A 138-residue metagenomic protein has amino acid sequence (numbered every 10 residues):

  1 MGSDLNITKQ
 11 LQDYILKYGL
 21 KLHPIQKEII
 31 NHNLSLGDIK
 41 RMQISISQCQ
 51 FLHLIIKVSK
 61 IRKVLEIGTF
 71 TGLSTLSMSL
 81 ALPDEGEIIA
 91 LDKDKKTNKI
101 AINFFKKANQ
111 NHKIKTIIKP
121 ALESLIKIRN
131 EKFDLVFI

Functional and structural regions predicted by a protein language model:
M1-L135: A short alpha-helical cap/connector motif
